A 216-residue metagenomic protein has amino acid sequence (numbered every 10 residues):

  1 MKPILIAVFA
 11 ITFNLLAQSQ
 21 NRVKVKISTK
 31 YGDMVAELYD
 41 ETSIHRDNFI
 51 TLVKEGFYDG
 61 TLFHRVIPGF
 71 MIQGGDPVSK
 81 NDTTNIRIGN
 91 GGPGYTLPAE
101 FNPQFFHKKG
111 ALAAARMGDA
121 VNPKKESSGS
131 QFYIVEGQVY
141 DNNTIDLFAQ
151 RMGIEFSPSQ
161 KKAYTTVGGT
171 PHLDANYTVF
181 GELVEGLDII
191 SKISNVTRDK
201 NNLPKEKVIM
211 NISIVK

Functional and structural regions predicted by a protein language model:
M1-R22: Bacterial Sec-dependent N-terminal signal peptides
A17-K216: Cyclophilin-like peptidyl-prolyl cis-trans isomerases
